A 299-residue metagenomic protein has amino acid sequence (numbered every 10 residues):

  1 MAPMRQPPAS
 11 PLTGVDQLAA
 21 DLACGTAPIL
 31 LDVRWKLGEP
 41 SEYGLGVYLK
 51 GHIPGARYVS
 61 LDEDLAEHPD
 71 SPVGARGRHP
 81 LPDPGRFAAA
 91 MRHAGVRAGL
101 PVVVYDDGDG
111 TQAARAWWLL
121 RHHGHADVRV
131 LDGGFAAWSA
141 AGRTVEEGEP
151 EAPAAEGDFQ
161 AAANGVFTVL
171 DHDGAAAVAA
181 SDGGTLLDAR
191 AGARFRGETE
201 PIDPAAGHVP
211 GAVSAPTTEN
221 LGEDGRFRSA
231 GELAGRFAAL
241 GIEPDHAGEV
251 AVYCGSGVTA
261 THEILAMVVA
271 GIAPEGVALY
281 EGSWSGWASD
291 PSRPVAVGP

Functional and structural regions predicted by a protein language model:
M1-P299: Cytosolic catalytic domains that perform sulfur/thiol-centered chemistry
